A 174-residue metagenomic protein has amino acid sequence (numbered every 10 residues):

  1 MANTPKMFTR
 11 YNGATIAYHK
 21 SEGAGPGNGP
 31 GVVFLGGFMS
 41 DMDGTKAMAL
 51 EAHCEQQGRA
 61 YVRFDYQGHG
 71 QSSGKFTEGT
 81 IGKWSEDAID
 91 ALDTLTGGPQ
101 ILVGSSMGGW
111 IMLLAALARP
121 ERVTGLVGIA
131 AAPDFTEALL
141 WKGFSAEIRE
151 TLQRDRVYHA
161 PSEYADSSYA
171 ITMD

Functional and structural regions predicted by a protein language model:
M1-G23: N-terminal cap/lid segment of alpha/beta-hydrolase-fold proteins
G13, R122-D174: The alpha/beta-hydrolase serine catalytic core
N28-G37: Short beta-strand element of the alpha/beta-hydrolase
F38-E51: The serine-hydrolase catalytic nucleophile loop
E51-S73: Conserved alpha/beta-hydrolase
E78-T94: Alpha/beta-hydrolase active-site loop
L95-S106: Alpha/beta-hydrolase fold nucleophile elbow
G109-P120, L126: Short glycine-enriched nucleophile-adjacent loop and the immediately C-terminal alpha-helix near the catalytic center
